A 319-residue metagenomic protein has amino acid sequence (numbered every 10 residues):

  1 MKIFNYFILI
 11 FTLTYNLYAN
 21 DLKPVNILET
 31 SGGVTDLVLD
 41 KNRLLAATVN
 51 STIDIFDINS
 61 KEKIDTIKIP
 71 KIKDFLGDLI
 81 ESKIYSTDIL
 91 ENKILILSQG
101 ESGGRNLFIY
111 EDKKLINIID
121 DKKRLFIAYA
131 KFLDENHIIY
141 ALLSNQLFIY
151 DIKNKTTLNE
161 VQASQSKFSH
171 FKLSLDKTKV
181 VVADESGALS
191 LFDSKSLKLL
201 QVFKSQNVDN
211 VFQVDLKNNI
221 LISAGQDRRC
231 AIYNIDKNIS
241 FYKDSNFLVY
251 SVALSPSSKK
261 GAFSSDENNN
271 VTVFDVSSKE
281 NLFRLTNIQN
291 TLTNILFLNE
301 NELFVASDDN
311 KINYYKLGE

Functional and structural regions predicted by a protein language model:
K23-E29, E62-G77, K114-D121, T156-Q162 (+3 more regions): A short beta-strand motif characteristic of beta-propeller blades
N26-I53: Beta-strand-rich domains and repeat architectures in extracellular enzymes and scaffolds, especially beta-propellers
L39-K41, I89-E91, L133-E135, L175-D176 (+3 more regions): Residue-level detector of Asp-centered blade-edge/turn motifs that repeat once per structural unit in beta-propeller
L44-L45, I94-L95, I138-I139, V180 (+3 more regions): Hydrophobic beta-strand positions that form the internal "hydrophobic ladder" of WD40/Gbeta-like beta-propeller blades
T48-V49, G100-E101, L142-L143, A183-S186 (+3 more regions): Conserved strand-to-loop turn within each blade of WD40 beta-propeller repeats
I58-K61, Y110-K114, D151-K155, D193-L197 (+3 more regions): Short loop/turn segments that connect beta-strands within beta-propeller blades
